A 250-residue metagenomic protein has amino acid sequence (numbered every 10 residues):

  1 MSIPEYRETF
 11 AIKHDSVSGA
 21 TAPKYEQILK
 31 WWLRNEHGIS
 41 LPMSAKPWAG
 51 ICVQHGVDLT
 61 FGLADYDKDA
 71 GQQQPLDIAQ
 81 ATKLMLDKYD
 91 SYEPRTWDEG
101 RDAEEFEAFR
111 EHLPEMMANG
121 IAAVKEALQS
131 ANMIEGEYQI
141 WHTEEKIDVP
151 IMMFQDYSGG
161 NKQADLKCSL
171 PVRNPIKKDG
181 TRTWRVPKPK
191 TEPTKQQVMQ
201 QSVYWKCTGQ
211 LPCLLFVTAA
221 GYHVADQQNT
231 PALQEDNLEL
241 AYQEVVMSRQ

Functional and structural regions predicted by a protein language model:
M1-F154: Metal-dependent nuclease catalytic cores that hydrolyze phosphodiester bonds in DNA/RNA, characterized by
L29-H37, C168-L170, A220-V224: Short acidic (Asp/Glu) and glycine-rich catalytic loops that position anionic groups and cofactors
L29-W32, V198, Y242-V245: Short hydrophobic alpha-helical segments that form membrane-spanning helices or hydrophobic packing faces of helical
C52-H55, M199-K206: Short amphipathic alpha-helical face segments that pack within enzyme cores and frequently flank/anchor catalytic
V57-D65, C168-P171, K206-G209: Hydrophobic/aromatic-lined pockets within catalytic cores
E126-S130, G160-Q163, C207-C213: Secondary-structure boundary elements
G136, P193, V203-Q250: Metal-dependent nuclease catalytic regions and adjoining charged, substrate-binding loops involved in nucleic-acid end
W141-Q200: Non-catalytic protein-protein interaction segments used by genome-maintenance enzymes to assemble and couple activities
